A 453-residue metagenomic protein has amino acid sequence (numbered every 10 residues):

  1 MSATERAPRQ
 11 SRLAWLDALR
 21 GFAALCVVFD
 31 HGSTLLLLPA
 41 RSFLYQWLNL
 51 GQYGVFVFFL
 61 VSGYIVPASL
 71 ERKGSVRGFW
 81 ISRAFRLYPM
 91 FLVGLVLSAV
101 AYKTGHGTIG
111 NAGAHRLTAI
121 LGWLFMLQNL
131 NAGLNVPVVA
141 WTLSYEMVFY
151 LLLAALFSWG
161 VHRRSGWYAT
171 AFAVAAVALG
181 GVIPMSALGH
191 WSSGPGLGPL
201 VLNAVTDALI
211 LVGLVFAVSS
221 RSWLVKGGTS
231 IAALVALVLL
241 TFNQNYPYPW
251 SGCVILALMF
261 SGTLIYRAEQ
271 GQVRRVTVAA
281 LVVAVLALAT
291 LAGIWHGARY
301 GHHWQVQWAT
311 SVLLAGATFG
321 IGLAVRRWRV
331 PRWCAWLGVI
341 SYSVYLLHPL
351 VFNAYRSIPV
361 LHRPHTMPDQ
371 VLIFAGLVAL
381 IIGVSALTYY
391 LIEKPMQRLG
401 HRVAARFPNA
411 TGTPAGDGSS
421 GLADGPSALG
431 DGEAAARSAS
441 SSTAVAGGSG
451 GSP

Functional and structural regions predicted by a protein language model:
S11-L70, F85-F91, L95, G338-S341 (+2 more regions): Functionally critical transmembrane alpha-helices in membrane proteins and complexes, commonly lining
L13-A14, F43-V55, G133-Y145, P184-L209 (+4 more regions): Interfacial loop-to-helix transition and helix-capping segments at the boundaries of transmembrane helices
L25, F29-G32, F172-S186, A232-Q244 (+1 more regions): Aromatic-anchored segments of alpha-helical transmembrane domains
Q52, S251-E269, A279-K394: Alpha-helical transmembrane segments of multi-pass integral membrane proteins
Q52-F56, S69-G107, G113-G122, V148-Y150 (+6 more regions): Transmembrane alpha-helical segments and their boundary/interface "anchor" motifs in multi-pass integral membrane
L87, F91-M147, L151, R164 (+3 more regions): Membrane-interface helix-loop-helix regions
M147-S192, I210-S230, Y266-V278: Solvent-exposed interhelical
P395-D424, D431, G447, P453: Membrane-proximal cytoplasmic C-terminal regulatory module of class A 7TM GPCRs
